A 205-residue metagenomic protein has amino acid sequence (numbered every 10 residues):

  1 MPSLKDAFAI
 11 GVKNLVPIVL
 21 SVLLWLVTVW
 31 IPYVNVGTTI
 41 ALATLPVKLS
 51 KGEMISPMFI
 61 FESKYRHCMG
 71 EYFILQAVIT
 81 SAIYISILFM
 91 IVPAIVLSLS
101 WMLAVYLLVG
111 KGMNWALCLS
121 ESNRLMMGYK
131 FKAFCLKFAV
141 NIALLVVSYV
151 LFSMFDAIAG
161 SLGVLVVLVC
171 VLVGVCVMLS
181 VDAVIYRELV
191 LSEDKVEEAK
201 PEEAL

Functional and structural regions predicted by a protein language model:
M1-V27, F61-I85, L97-V150, A204-L205: Interfacial aromatic "cap" segments that immediately flank transmembrane helices in multipass membrane proteins
D6, E71, D156, D182 (+1 more regions): Acidic-enriched, low-complexity/disordered segments with a strong bias for Aspartate over Glutamate
W25-M54, I83-S120, A159-E193: Selective recognition of hydrophobic, aromatic-rich stretches within alpha-helical transmembrane segments of polytopic
G52-S63: Membrane-helix interface linkers and caps
V150-A159: Juxtamembrane "helix-exit" motif on the non-cytosolic side of transmembrane helices
L189-L205: Short, charged juxtamembrane terminal tails flanking transmembrane helices
